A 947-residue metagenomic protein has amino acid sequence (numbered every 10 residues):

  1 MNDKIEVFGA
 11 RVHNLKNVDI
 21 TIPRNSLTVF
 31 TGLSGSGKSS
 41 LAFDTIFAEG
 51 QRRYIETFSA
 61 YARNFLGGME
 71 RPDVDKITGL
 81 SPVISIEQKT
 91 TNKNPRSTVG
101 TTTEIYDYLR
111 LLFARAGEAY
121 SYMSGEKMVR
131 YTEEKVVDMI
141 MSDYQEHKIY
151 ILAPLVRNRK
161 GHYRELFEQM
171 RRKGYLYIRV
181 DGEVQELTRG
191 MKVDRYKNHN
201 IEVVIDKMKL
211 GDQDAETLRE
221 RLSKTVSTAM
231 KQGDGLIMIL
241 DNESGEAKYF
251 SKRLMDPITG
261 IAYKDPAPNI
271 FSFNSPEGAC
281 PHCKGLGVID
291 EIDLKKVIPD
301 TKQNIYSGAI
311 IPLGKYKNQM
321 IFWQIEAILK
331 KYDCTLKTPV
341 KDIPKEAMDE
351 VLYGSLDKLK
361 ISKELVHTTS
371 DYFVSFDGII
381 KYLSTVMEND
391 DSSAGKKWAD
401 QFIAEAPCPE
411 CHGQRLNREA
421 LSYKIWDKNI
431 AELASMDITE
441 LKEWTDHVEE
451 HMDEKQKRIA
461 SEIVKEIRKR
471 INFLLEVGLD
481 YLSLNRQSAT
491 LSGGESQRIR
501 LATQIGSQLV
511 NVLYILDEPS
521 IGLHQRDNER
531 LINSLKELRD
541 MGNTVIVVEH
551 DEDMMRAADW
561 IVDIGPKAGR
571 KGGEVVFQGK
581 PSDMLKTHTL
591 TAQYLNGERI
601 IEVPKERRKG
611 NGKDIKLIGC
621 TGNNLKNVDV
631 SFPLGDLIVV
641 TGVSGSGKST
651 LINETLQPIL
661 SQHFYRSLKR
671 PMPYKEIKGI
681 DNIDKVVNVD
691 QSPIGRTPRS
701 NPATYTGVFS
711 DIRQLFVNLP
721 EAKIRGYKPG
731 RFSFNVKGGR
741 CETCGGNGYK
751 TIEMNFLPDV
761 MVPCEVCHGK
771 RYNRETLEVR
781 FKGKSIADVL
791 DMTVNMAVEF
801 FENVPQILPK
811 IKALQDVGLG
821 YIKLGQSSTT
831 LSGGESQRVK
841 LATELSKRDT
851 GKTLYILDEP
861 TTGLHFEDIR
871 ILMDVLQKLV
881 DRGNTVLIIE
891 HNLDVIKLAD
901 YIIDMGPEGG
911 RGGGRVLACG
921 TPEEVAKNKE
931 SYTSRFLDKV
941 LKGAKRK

Functional and structural regions predicted by a protein language model:
M1-K947: Conserved phosphate-binding elements of NTP-dependent enzyme cores
